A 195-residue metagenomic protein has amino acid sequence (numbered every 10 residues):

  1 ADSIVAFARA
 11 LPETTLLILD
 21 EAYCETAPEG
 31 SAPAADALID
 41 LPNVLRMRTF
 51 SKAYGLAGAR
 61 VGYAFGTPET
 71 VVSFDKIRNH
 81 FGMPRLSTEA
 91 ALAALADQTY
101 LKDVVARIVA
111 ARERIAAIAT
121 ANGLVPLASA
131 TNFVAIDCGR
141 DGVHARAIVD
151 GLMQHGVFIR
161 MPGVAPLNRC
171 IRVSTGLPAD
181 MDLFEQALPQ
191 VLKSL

Functional and structural regions predicted by a protein language model:
A1-L17, E21-L56: Active-site pre-lysine segment of PLP-dependent enzymes
D2, A147, G151-H155, R160 (+1 more regions): PLP-dependent enzyme catalytic core of the Aspartate aminotransferase-like
L16, V125, F158: Residue-level detector of anion-binding/catalytic polar loops
A27, T67, A96, G139-R140 (+1 more regions): Residue-level recognition of strand-loop junctions within catalytic nucleotide-signaling folds
N43-L127: PLP-dependent aminotransferase class I/II
G58, A130, P166-R169: Short acidic/glycine-enriched loop/turn segments that link adjacent beta-strands
V109, A121-H155, I171, T175: Conserved PLP-binding catalytic core of the aspartate aminotransferase-like
